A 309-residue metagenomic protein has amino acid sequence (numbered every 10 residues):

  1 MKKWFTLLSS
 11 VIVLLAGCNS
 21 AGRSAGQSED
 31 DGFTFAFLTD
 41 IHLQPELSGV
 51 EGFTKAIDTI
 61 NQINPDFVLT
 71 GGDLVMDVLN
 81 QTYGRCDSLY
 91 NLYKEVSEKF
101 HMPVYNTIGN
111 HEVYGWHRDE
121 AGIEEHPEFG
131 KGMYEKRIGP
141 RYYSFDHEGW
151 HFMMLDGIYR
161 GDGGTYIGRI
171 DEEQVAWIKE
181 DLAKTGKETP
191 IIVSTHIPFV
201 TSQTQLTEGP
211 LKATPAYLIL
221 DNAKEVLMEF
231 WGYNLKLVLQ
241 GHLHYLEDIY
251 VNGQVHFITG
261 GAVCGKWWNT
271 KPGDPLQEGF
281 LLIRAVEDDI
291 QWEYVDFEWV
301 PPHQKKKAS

Functional and structural regions predicted by a protein language model:
M1-E29: Bacterial Sec-dependent N-terminal signal peptides
C18-G84, S309: N-terminal active-site segment of His-dependent metallophosphoesterases
D40, G72-D73, G109-N110, H196 (+1 more regions): Active-site glycine-centered loops adjacent to acidic/histidine catalytic or metal-binding residues that shape
V75, T185-Q203: Short acidic, glycine-rich surface-loop motifs adjacent to enzyme active sites
Q81-P190, A213-A216, E225-L237, I249-K271 (+1 more regions): Extended active-site neighborhood of metal-dependent phosphoesterases/phosphodiesterases
V193-F199, K236-L246: Histidine-centered catalytic micro-motifs
F199-A213: Active-site His/acidic residue clusters
E287-S309: Acidic, His/Gly-rich catalytic cores of divalent-metal-dependent hydrolytic chemistry
